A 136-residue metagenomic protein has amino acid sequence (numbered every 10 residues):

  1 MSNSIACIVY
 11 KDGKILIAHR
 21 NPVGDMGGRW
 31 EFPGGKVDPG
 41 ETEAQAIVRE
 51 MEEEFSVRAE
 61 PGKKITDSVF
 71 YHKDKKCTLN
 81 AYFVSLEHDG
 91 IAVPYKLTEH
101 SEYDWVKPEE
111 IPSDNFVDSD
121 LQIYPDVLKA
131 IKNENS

Functional and structural regions predicted by a protein language model:
M1-L16, K36, D67, Y82: Conserved N-terminal beta-strand and adjoining loop/helix that marks the start of the Nudix/MutT-like hydrolase domain
S2, Y10, D25, D74-K76 (+1 more regions): A generic fold-level signal
C7, P22, V69, V93-L97 (+1 more regions): Short secondary-structure boundary/capping segments
K11, R58-A59, S68-V93, D104-P108 (+1 more regions): Active-site-adjacent beta-strand/loop module that shapes the phosphate/pyrophosphate-binding cleft
K14-E53: Conserved Nudix-box catalytic region and its N-terminal flanking loop in Nudix hydrolases and closely related
E52, S56-G62: A SAM-dependent methyltransferase catalytic signature shared across enzymes that methylate proteins
P94-V127: NUDIX/MutT-family hydrolases
L128-S136: Generic C-terminal helix-cap and adjacent flexible tail
